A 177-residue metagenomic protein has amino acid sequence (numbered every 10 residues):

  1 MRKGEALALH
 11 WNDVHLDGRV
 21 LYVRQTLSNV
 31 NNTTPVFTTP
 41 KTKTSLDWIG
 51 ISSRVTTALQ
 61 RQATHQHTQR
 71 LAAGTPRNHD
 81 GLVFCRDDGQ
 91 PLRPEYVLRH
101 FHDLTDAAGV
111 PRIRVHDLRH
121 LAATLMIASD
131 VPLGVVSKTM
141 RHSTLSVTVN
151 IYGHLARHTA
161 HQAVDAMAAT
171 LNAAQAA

Functional and structural regions predicted by a protein language model:
M1-L27, G134-V135: Short, charged phosphate-coordinating catalytic segments
R2, L118-R119, P132-V135, T144 (+1 more regions): Generic hydrophobic secondary-structure packing signal
K3, K41-K43, K138: A general lysine-centric signal
L7, V23, N32-T33, L59-Q60 (+6 more regions): Extended hydrophobic-aromatic, low-complexity segments
L7, W11, W48, T56 (+7 more regions): Generic hydrophobic alpha-helical scaffold/packing signal
D13, A58, A108, D130 (+3 more regions): Generic hydrophobic alpha-helical segments
G18-R19, L27-V55, R61, H65-T68 (+6 more regions): C-terminal secondary-structure termini that scaffold catalytic or DNA-interacting sites
I49, H65-H142: Short, basic (Lys/Arg/His-rich) helix/loop patches that form interaction surfaces in the mid-to-C-terminal regions
